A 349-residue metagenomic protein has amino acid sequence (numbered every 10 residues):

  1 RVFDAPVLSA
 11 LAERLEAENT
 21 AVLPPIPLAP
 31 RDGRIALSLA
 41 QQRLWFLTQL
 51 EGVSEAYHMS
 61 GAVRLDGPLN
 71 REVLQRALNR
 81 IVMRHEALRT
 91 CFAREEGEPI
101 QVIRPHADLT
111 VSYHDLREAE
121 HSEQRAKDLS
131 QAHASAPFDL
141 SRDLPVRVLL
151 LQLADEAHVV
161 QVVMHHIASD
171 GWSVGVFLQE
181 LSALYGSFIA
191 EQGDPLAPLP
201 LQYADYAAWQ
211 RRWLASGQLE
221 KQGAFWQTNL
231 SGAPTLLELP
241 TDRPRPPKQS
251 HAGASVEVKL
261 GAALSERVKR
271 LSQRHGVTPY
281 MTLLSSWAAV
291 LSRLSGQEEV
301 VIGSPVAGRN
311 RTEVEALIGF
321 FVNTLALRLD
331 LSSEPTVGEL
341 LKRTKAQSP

Functional and structural regions predicted by a protein language model:
R1-P25, E98-H106, Q202: Phosphopantetheine-dependent thiolation modules in NRPS/PKS and related acyl-activating systems
F3, S173, L178, P279-W287: Short amphipathic alpha-helical segments
P30-T110, A119-W213, K221-Q222, T228-P240 (+3 more regions): Acyl-group handoff/entry surfaces in thioester-processing enzymes
A40, H114-R117, L150, L260 (+4 more regions): Short beta-strand/turn segments that mark the catalytic/cofactor-handling region of acyl-thioester transfer
L78-R94, E238-P240, L271-A316, D330: Hydrophobic "lid/gating" helix adjacent to the active-site nucleophile that controls access to an acyl-thioester pocket
E98, A190-L196, L214-S216, E266 (+1 more regions): Acyl-thioester-dependent acyl-group transfer interface
Q101, V160-V162, V256-L260, I302: Short beta-strand motif preference
H251-S265: DNA breakage-rejoining catalytic core of tyrosine-based enzymes
